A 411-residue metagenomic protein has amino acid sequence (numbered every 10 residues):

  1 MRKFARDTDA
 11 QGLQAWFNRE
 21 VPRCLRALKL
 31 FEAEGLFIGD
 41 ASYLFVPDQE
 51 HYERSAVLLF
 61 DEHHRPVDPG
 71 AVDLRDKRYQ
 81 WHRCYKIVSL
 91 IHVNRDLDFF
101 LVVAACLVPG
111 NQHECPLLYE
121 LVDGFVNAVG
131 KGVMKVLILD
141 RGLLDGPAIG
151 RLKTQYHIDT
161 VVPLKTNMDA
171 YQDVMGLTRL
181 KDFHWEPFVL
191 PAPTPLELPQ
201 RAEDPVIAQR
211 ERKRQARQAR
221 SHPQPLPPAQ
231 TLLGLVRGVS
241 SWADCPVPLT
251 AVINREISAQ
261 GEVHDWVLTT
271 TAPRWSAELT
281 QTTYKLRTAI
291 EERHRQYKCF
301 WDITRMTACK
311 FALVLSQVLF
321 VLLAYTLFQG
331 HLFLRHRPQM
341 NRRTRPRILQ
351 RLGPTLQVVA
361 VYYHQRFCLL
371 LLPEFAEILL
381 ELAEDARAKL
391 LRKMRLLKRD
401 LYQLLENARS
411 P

Functional and structural regions predicted by a protein language model:
M1, A33-P47, S89-L90, L118 (+5 more regions): Short, conserved catalytic/metal-binding motifs centered on acidic residues
R2-R95: Active-site-proximal, Lys/Arg-enriched surface segment that forms a nucleic-acid-binding/basic interface patch
H63-G132, I253-W266: Electropositive, glycine- and tryptophan-enriched low-complexity nucleic-acid-binding patches
C106-N111, Q155-Q215, E262-L268, P273 (+2 more regions): Helix-centered, glycine/charged polyanion-binding patches within enzymatic domains that contact phosphate-containing
P109-M175: Domain-level cores of phosphate- or acyl-group-handling catalytic modules
L180-C245, C299, L322-P411: A short, flexible helix-boundary coil/loop motif
F183-P199, T280-F311: Short amphipathic alpha-helical "interface-anchor" segments enriched in bulky aromatics
T307-V321: Membrane-interface transmembrane-helix boundary segments in multi-pass integral membrane proteins
